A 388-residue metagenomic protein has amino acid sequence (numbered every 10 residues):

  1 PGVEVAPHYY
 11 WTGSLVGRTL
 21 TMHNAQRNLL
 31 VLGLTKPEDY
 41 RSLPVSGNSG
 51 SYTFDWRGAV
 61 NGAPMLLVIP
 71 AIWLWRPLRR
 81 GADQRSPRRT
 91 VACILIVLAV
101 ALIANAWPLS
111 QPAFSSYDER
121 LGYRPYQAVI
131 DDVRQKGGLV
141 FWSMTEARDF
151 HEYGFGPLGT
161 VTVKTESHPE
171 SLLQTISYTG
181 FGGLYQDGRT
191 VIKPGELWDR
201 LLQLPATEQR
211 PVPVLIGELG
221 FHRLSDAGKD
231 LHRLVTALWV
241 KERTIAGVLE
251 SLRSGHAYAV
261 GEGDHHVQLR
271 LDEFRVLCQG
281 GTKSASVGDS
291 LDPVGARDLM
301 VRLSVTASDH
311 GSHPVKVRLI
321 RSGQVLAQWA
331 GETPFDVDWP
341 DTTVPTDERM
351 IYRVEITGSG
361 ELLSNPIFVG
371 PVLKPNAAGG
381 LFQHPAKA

Functional and structural regions predicted by a protein language model:
P1-Y10, D118-Y123, Q135-T145, Y178-Q186 (+2 more regions): Active-site neighborhood of phospho(di)ester-bond hydrolases with catalytic His/Asp-centered motifs
G2-S171, R321, V325: Extended substrate/RNA-proximal surfaces in nucleic-acid metabolism proteins
S14-G17, D149-Y153, R189-P194, L224-G228: Extracytoplasmic/secreted cell-surface and envelope-processing proteins
N24-R27, I176-Y178, R210, L231-R233: Short, solvent-exposed loop/turn segments at the edges of secondary structure
F54-S115, K136-G137, R148, L202-V214 (+1 more regions): C-terminal functional module detector
G122-V129, P194-W198, T244-V248: Stable alpha-helical elements in mature extracytoplasmic
L158-G188, A237-G247: Structural recognition of alpha->loop->beta junctions
P169, W198, Q203: Surface-exposed substrate-engagement region within the catalytic domains of secreted or surface-exposed extracellular
